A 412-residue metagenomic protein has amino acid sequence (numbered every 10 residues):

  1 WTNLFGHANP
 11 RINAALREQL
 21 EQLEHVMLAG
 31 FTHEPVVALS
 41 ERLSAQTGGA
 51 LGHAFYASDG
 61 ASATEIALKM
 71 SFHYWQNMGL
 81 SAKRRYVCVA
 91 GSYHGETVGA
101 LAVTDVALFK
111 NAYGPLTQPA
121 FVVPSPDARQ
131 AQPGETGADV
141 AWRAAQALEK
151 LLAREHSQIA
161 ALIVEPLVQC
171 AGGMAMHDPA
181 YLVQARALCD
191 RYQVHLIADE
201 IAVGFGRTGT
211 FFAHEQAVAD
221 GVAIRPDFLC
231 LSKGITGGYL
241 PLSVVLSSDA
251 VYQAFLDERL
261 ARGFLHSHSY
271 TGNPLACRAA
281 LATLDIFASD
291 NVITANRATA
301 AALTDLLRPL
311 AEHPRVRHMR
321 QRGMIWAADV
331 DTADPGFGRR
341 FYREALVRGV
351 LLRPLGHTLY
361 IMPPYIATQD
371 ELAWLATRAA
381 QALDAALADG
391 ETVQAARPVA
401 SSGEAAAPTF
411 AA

Functional and structural regions predicted by a protein language model:
W1-A412: Conserved N-terminal phosphate-binding loop of PLP-dependent enzymes in the Aspartate aminotransferase
